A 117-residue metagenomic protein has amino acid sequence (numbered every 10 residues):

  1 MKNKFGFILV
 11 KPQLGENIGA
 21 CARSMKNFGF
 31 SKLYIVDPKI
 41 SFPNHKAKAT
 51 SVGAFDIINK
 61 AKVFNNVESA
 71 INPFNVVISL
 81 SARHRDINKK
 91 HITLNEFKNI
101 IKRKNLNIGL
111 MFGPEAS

Functional and structural regions predicted by a protein language model:
M1-S117: Post-transcriptional modification and biogenesis factors for structured RNAs of the translation apparatus
